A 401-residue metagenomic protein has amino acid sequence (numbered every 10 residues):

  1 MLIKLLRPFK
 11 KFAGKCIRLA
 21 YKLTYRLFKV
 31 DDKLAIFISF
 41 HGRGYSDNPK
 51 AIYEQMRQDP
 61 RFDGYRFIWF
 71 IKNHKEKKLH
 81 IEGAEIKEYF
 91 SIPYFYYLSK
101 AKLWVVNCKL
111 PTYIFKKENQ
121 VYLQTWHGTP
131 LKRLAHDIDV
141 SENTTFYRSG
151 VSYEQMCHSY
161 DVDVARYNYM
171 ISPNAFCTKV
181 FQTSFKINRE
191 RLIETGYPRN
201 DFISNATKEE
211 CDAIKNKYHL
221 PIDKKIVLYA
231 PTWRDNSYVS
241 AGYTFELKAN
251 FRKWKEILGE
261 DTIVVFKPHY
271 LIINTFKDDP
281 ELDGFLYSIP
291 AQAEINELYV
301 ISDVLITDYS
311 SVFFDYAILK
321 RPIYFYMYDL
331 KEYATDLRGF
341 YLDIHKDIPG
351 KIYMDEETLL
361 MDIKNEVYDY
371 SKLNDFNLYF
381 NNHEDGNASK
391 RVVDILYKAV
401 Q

Functional and structural regions predicted by a protein language model:
M1-I92: N-terminal pre-catalytic "stem/leader" segment of glycosyltransferase-like enzymes
I3-Y21, A135, V140-Y243, K372-N374: A nucleotide-sugar donor-handling region in carbohydrate enzymes
S46-P60, L192, P198-D278, Y353 (+2 more regions): Conserved catalytic-core segment of nucleotide-activated headgroup transferases in glycan assembly
K50-E54, G83-T145: Extended catalytic core of nucleotide-activated donor transferases of GT-like folds
K87-K102, Y270-F314: Donor nucleotide-activated moiety binding/catalytic core segment of transferases that use nucleotide-activated donors
L103-R133, Q292-L337: A donor-sugar binding/catalytic signature common to diverse glycosyltransferases and related nucleotide-sugar
W104-V105, N168-N174, V264-V265, L305-I306: A short beta-strand/loop micro-motif in the catalytic core of glycosyltransferases that engages the nucleotide-sugar
K277-D279, S311-F380: Catalytic binding pocket for nucleotide-activated donors in carbohydrate/polymer assembly enzymes
